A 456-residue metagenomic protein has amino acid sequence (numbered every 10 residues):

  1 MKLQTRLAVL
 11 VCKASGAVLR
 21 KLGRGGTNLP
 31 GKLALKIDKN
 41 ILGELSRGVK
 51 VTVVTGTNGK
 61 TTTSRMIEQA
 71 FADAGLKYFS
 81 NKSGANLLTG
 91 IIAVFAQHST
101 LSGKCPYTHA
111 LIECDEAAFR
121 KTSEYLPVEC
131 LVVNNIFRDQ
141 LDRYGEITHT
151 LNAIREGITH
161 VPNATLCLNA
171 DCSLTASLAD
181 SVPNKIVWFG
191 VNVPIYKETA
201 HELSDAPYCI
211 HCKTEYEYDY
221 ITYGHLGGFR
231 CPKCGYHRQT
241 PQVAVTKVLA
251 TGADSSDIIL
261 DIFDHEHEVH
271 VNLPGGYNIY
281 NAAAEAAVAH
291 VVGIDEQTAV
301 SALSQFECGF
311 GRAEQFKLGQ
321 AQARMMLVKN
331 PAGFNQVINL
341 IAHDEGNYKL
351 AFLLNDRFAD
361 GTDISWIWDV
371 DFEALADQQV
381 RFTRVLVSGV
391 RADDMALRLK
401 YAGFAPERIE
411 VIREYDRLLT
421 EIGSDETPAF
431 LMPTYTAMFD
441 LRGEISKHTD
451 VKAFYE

Functional and structural regions predicted by a protein language model:
M1-R20, G25-T27, K213, G228 (+4 more regions): ATP-dependent carboxylate-amine ligase
L3-G190, E198-Y208: Phosphate-binding loop of NTP-binding sites
N28, T62, N86, A117 (+14 more regions): Conserved active-site and cofactor/substrate-binding residues in soluble primary-metabolism enzymes
T63-S64, K121-T122, D142-R143, A176-A179 (+7 more regions): Short glycine-/acidic-enriched loop or helix-start segments at secondary-structure transitions that form or flank
I67, F71, I91-F95, A282-V292 (+1 more regions): Buried hydrophobic packing segments
N86-L87, V193-K197, E414-T420: A short acidic, often aromatic-flanked loop/helix-cap motif at beta-alpha or helix-coil junctions that lines enzyme
E113, N134, C167, N281 (+3 more regions): Residue-level signal for inorganic ion chemistry
V187-P331: Adenine nucleotide phosphate-binding catalytic loops in nucleotide-utilizing enzymes
